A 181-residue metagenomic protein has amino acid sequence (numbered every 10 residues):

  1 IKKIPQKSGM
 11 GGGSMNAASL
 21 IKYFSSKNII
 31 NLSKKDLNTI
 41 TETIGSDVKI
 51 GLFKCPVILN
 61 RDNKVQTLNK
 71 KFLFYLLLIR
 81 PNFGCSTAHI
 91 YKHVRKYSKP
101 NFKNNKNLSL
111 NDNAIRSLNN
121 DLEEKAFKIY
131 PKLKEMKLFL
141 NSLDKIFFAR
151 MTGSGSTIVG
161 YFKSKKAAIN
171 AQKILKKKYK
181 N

Functional and structural regions predicted by a protein language model:
K2-G9, F148-A149: Short pre-catalytic strand/loop immediately N-terminal to key active-site residues, enriched for Gly-Thr
S8-D36, I50: DPxDG-like acidic metal-binding loop motif
Y23-I44, S164-K177: Phosphate-handling active-site elements
G51-F148, K163-K176: Conserved, helical-rich catalytic subdomain that frames metal- and/or nucleotide-binding sites in enzyme alpha/beta
V159-Y161: Short hydrophobic/aromatic beta-strand micro-patches that form the beta-sheet surface supporting nucleotide- or nucleic
